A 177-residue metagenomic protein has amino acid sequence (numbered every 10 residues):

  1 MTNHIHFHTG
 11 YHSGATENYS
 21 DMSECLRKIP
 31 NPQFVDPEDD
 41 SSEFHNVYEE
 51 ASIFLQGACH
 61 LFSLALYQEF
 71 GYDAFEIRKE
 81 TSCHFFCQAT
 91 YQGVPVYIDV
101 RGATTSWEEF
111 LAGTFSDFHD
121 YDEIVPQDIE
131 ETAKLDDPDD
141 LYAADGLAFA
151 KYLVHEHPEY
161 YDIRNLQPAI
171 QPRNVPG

Functional and structural regions predicted by a protein language model:
T2-V175: A structural boundary/capping signal
